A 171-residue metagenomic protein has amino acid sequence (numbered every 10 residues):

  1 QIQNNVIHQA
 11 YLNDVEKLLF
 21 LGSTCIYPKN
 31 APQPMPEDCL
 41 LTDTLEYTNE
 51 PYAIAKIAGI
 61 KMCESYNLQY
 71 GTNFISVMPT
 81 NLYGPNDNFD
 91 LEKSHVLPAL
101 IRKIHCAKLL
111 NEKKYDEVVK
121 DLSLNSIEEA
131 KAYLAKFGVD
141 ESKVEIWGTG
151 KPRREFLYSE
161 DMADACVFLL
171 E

Functional and structural regions predicted by a protein language model:
I2-A10, M62-C63, A165, L169: Hydrophobic positions on the long internal alpha-helix of Rossmann-like NAD(P)-dependent oxidoreductase domains
Q3, K56, K93-L97: A structural signal for well-ordered alpha-helical scaffolds and beta->alpha junctions
N4-E50, I75, N88: Conserved Rossmann-fold NAD(P)-dependent oxidoreductase catalytic core, especially the SDR/UDP-sugar
P32-D38, E64-F168: NAD(P)-dependent short-chain dehydrogenase/reductase
P51, A55-A58: Active-site helix of classical SDR
